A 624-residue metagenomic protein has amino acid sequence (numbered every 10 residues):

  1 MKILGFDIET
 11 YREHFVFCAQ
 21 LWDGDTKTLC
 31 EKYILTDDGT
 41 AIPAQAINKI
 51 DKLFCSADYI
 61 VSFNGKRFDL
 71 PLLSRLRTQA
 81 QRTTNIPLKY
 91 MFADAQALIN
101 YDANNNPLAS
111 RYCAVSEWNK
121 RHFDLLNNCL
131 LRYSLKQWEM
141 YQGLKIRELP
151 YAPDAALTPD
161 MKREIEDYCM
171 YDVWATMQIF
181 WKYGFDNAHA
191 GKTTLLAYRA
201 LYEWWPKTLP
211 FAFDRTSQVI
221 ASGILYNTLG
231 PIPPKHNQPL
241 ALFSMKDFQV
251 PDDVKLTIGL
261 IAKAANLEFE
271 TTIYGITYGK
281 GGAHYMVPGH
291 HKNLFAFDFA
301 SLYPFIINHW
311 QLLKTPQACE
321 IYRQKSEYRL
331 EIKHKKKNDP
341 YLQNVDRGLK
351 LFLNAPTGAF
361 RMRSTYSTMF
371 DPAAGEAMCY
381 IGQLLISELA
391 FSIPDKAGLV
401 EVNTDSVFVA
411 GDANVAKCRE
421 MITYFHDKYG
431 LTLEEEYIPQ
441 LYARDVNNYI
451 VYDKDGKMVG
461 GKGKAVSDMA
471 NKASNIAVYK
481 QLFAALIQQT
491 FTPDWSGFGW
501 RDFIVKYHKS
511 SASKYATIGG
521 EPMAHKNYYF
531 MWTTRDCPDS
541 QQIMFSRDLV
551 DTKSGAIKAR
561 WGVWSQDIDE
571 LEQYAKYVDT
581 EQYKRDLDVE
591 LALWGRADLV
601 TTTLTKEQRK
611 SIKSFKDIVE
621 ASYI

Functional and structural regions predicted by a protein language model:
K2-T10, D124, F295-F297: Two-metal-ion RNase H-like nuclease active-site motif
I3-A19, R329-F370: Active-site cores of enzymes that catalyze phosphoryl transfer or operate on phosphate-rich substrates
T28-K136: Conserved DEDDh/DEDDy metal-dependent 3′-5′ exonuclease domain
R67-Q79, A300-K314: Short active-site loop/helix that positions an aromatic residue
E139-R163: A short, charged helix-loop
D160, D167-L294, F299-S301, F305 (+4 more regions): Common nucleic-acid-contacting/processivity interface regions adjacent to the catalytic cores of nucleic-acid enzymes
S387, V415-I624: C-terminal, non-catalytic extensions of nucleic-acid polymerases
G398-N403, E435: Short beta-strand
